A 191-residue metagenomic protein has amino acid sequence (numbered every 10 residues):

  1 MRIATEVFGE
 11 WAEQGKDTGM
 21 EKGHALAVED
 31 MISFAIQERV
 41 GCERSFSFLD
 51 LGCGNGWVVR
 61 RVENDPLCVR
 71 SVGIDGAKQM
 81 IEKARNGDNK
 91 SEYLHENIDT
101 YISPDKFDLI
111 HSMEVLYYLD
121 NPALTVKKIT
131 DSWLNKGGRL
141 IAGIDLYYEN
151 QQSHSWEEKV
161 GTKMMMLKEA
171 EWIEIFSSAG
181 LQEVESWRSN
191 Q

Functional and structural regions predicted by a protein language model:
M1-G41, V58-R61, Y148-E149: Conserved class I S-adenosyl-L-methionine
L49-T100: Class I SAM-dependent methyltransferase SAM/SAH-binding core
H111: A conserved beta-strand element that flanks and buttresses the S-adenosyl-L-methionine
A123-K136: A short glycine-rich, Lys/Arg-flanked "PGG" loop and its adjoining helix->strand segment in the class I
G137-I144: Conserved beta-strand signature within the Rossmann-like core of class I S-adenosyl-L-methionine
D145-K163: Short, glycine-/aromatic-enriched active-site segment of Class I SAM-dependent methyltransferases
M164-A179: Short alpha-helix
L181-Q191: Conserved S-adenosyl-L-methionine
